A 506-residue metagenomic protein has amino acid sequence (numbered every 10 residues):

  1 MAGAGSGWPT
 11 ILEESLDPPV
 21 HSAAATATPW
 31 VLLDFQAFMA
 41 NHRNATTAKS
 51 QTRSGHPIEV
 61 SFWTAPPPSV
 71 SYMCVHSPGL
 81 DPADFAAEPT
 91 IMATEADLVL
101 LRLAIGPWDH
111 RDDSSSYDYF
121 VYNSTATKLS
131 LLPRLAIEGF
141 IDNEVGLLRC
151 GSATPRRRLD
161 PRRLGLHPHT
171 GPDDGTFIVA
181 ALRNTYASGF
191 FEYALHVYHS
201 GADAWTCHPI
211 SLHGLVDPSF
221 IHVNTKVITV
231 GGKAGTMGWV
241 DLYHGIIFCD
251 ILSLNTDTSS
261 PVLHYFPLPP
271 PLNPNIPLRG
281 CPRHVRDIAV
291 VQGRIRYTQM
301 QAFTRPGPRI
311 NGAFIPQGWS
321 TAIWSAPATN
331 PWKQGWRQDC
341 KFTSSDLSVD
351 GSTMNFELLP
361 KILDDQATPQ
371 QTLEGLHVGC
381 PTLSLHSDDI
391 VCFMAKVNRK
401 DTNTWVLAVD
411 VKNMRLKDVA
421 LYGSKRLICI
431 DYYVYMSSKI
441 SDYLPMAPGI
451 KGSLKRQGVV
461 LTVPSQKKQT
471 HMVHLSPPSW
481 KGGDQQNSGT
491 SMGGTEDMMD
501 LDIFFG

Functional and structural regions predicted by a protein language model:
M1-W63, M446-G506: Intrinsically disordered, low-structural-confidence terminal and linker regions
A2-T26, P82, A86-E95, E138-G175 (+5 more regions): Structural signature of eukaryotic scaffold interfaces centered on beta-propeller domains
G3, G7-G171, A395, T404-V411 (+1 more regions): General structural concept
A65-D81, P133-D142, A153, I210-F220 (+3 more regions): Surface-exposed loop and turn segments in beta-propeller and other repeat-based domains that flank or scaffold
A86, M92-R309: A sequence/structural signal of beta-propeller blade repeats
D250-T258, S325-G335, R415-L416: Short loop/turn segments immediately following beta-strands, especially the blade-tip and inter-blade linker loops
N273-E357: Long, well-ordered mid-to-C-terminal structural blocks that present hydrophobic/aromatic surfaces
Q299-F303, P308-N311, Q366-M436, I440 (+1 more regions): C-terminal, well-structured subdomains that either form a transmembrane helix-short loop-helix hairpin in multi-pass
